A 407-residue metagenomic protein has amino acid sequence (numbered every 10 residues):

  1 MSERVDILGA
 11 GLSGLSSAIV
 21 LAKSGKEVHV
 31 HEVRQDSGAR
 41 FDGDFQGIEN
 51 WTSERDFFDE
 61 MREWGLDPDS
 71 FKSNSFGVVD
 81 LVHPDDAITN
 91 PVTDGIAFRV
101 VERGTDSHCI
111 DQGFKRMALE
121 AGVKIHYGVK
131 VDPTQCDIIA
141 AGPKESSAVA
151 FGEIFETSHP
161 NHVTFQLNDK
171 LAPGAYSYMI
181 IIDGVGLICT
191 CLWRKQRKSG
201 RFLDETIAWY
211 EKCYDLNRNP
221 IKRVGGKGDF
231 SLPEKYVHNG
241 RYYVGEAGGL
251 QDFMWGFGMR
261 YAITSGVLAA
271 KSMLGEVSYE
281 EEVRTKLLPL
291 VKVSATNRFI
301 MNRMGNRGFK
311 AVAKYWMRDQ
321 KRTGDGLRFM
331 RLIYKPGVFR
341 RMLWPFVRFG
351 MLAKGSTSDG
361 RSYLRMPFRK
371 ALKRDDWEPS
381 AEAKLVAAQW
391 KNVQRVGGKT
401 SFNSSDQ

Functional and structural regions predicted by a protein language model:
M1-S13: Beta1/beta-strand and adjacent pyrophosphate-binding region of the FAD-binding site in flavoprotein oxidoreductases
A10, A22-D44: Glycine-rich FAD pyrophosphate-binding loop
A10, V20, R34, H108-K222 (+2 more regions): Predominantly flavin-linked oxidoreductase catalytic cores and closely associated redox partners
S17-K26, E60: A short, Lys/Arg-enriched amphipathic alpha-helix followed by its capping loop at the start of a domain
Q35-H83, F151: N-terminal FAD cofactor-binding segment of flavoenzymes
V237, G249, W255, K271-Y315: Active-site-proximal substrate-binding core of FAD-dependent oxidoreductases
R241-Y243: Residue-level marker for buried hydrophobic side chains located in beta-strands that build the well-ordered beta-sheet
R307-Q407: C-terminal auxiliary extensions adjacent to catalytic cores
